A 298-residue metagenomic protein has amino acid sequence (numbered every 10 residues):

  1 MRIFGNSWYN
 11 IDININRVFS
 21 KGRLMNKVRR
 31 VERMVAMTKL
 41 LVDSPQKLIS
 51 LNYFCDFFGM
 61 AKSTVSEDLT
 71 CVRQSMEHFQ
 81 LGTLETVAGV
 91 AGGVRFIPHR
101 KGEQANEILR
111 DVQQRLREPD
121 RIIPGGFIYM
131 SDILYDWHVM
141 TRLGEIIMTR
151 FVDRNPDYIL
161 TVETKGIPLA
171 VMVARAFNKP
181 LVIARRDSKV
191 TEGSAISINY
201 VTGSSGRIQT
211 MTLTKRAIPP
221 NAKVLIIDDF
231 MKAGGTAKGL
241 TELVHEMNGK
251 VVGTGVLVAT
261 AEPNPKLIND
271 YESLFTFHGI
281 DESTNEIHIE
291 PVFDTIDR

Functional and structural regions predicted by a protein language model:
R2-I13, R73-G92: DNA-binding patch around the recognition helix
R2-S50: Extreme N-terminal segment that seeds HTH/winged-HTH DNA-binding domains in transcriptional regulators
F54-C55: The alpha-helix within a helix-turn-helix
G59-M60, K179: The short coil/loop that forms the "turn" connecting the two helices of the helix-turn-helix
S63-T64: Key DNA-contact positions within bacterial/archaeal DNA-binding proteins
R95-N155: Active-site-facing substrate-recognition patch
L181-V224: Short, glycine/charge-rich flexible loops or terminal/linker lids adjacent to PRPP-binding catalytic cores
E242-R298: PRPP-dependent phosphoribosyltransferase catalytic core
